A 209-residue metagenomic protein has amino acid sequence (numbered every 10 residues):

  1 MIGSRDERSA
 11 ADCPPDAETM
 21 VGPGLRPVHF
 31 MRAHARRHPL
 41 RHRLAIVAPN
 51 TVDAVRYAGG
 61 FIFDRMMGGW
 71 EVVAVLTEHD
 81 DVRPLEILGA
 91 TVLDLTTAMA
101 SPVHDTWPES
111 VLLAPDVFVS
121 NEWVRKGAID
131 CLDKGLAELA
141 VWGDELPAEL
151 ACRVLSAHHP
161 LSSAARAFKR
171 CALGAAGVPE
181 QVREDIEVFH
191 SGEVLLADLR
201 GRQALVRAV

Functional and structural regions predicted by a protein language model:
M1-I87, V92-L93: Extended, compositionally biased accessory segments flanking or bridging domains
S4-E7, A137-V209: Glycine-rich, aromatic-bearing surface loops/beta-hairpins
R37-L40, M66-M67, P102-P108, C131-G135: Flexible, charged surface loops at secondary-structure boundaries
P39-A45, D105-L112, E145-L146: Glycine-rich, often proline-containing surface loops adjacent to acidic residues and nearby aromatics that form
T51-A54, A114-E122, P147-A148: Short acidic, S/G/P-rich loop/turn micro-motifs used as interaction or catalytic elements
V72-L76, V111, L139-V141: Short, hydrophobic beta-strand segments that form beta-sheet elements in well-ordered domains
T77-N121: Long, charge-dense
S120-W142: A short, gly/pro- and small-residue-rich
